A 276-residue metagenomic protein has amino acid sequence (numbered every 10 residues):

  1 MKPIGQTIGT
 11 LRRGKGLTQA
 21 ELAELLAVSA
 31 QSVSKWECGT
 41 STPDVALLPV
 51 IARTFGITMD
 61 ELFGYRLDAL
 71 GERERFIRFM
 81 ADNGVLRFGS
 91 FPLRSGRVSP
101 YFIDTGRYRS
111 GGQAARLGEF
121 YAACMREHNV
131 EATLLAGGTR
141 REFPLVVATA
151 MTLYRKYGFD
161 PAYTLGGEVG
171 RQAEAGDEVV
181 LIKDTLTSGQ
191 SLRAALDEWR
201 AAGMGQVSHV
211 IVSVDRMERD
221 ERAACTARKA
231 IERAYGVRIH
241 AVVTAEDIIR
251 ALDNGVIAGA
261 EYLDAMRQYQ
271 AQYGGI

Functional and structural regions predicted by a protein language model:
M1-G14: A short, Lys/Arg-rich alpha-helix, primarily the initiator
G9, A20, P49: Residues within the helices of the helix-turn-helix
L11, L25, W36, Y65: Residues in the recognition helix of alpha-helical DNA-binding motifs
R13, E24, R53: Alpha-helical residues within the helix-turn-helix
G16-K35: Short alpha-helical DNA-recognition segment
A46-E61: DNA major-groove recognition helix of helix-turn-helix/homeodomain DNA-binding modules
D60, G64-I276: PRPP-associated nucleotide enzymes
